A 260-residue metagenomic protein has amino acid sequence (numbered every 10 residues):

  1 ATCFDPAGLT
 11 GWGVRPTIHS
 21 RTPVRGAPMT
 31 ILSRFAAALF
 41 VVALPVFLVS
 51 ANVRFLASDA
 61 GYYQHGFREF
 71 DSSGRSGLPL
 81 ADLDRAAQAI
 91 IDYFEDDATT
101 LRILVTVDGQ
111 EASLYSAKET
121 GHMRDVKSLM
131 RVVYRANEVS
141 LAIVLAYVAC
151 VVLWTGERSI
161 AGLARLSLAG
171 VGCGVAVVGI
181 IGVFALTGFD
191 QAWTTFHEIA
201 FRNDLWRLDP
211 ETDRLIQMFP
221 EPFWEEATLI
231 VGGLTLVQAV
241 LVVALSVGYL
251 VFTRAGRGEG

Functional and structural regions predicted by a protein language model:
G26-Y62: Hydrophobic secretory-pathway targeting helix
T30-I31, L141-T187, L241-G260: Juxtamembrane interface at the cytosolic side of transmembrane helices
F55-Y93: Juxtamembrane non-transmembrane segments of integral membrane proteins
D96-S140, E221-T235: Individual transmembrane alpha-helix segments
L186-E211: Juxtamembrane non-transmembrane "cap" segments at the membrane-aqueous interface of multi-pass membrane proteins
D204-G258: Terminal transmembrane helical module of multi-pass membrane proteins
